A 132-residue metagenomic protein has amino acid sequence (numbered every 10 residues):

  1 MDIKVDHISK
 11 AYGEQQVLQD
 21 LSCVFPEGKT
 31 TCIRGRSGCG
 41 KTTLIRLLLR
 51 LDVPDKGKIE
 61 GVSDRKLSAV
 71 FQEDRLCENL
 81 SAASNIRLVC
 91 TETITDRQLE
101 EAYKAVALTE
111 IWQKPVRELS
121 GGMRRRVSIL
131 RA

Functional and structural regions predicted by a protein language model:
I3, L18-D20: Conserved structural motif at the start of ABC-family nucleotide-binding domains
C32, V127-A132: ABC ATPase nucleotide-binding domain "signature" region
R34-R36: The feature captures the beta-strand-to-loop junction immediately N-terminal to the Walker
L49: Helix-to-loop junction immediately C-terminal to a conserved catalytic motif
K56-L67: Conserved ABC transporter NBD signature motif
L80-E92: Q-loop/switch helix immediately C-terminal to the Walker
I94-I111: Conserved ABC ATPase "signature" region
P115-L119, M123: Conserved ABC ATPase signature
